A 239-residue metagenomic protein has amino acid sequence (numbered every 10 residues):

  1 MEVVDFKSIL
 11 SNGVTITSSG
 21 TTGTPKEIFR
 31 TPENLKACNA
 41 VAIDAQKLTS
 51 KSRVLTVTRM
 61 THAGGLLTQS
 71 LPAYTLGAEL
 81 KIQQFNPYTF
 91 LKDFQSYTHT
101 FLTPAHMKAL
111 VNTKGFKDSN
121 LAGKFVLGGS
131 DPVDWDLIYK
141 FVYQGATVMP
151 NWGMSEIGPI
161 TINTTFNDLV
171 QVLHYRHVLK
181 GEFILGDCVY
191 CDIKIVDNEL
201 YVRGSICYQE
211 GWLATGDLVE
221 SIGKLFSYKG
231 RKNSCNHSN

Functional and structural regions predicted by a protein language model:
M1-E2, N167-I184, L225-K232: Charged, glycine/proline-rich intrinsically disordered loops and linkers
E2-T17, K47-R53: Conserved pre-ATP/AMP-binding loop-to-beta segment of ANL
N12-I28: Conserved adenylation A10 loop of the ANL superfamily
K26-T49, R53-V111, M149: AMP-binding/adenylate-forming
F29-T31, T161-T165, V196: Short beta-strand-to-turn element immediately C-terminal to the catalytic PLP-Schiff-base lysine in fold type I
H99, V111-L179: Gly/Ser/Thr-rich phosphate-binding loop
D168, V178-G181, L185-C191, V196-E199 (+3 more regions): Catalytic cores of nucleotide-enabled group-transfer and carboxylate-activating enzymes in metabolic and assembly-line
Y201-N239: Conserved ATP-binding/catalytic segment of the ANL
